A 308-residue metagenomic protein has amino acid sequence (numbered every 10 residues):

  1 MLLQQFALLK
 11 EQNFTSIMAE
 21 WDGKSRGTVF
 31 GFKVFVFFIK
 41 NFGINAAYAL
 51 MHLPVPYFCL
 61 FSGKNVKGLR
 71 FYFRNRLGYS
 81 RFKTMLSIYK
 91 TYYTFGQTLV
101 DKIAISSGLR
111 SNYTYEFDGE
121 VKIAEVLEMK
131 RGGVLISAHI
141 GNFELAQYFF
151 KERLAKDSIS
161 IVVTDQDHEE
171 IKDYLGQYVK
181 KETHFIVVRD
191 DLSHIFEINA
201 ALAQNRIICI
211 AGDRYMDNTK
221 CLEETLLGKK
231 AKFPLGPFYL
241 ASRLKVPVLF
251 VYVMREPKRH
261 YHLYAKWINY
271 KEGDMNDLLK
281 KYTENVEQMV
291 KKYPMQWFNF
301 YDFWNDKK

Functional and structural regions predicted by a protein language model:
Q5-F6, Q12: Cationic, low-complexity basic patches in intrinsically disordered or flexible, solvent-exposed regions
N13-S137, D173-Y174: Membrane-anchoring hydrophobic helices of lipid-metabolizing enzymes
V29, T114-F117, V188-L192, A231 (+1 more regions): Conserved phosphate-coordination/catalytic loops
S87, M129-D190, N218-K220: Catalytic core of membrane glycerolipid acyltransferases/transacylases, capturing the structured, soluble-facing
L109-E116, H184-R189, L227-G228, M275: Short, flexible loop segments at the rims of nucleotide/cofactor-binding pockets, characterized by
D118-E120, V162-T164, V188-D190, K266-I268 (+1 more regions): Conserved beta-strand termini and adjacent loop/short-helix elements that scaffold enzyme active sites in alpha/beta
E152, K156, K181, L192-K308: Non-catalytic C-terminal accessory region of glycerolipid acyltransferases and related lyso-lipid remodeling enzymes
